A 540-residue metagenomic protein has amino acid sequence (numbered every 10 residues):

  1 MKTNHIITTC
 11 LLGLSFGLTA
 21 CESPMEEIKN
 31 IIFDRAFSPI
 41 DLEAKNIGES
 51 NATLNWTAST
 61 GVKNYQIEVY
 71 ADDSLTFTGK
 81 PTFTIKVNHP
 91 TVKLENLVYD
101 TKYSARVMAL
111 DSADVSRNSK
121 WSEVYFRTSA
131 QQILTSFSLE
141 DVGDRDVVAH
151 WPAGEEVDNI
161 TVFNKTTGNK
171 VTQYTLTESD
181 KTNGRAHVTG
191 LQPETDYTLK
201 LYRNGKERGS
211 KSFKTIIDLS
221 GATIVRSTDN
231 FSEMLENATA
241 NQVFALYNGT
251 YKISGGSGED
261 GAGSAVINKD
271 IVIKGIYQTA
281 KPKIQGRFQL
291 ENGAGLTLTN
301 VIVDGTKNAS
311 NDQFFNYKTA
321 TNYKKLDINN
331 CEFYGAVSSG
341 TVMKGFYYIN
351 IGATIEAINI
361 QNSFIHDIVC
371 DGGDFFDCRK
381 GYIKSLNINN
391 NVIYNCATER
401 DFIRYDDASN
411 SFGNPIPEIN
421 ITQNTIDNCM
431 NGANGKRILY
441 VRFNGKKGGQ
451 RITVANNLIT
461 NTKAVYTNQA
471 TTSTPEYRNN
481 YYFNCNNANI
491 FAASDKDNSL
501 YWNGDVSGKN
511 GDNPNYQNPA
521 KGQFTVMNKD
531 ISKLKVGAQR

Functional and structural regions predicted by a protein language model:
E22-G61, Y99, D114-E155, P193 (+1 more regions): Pro/Thr/Ser/Gly-rich low-complexity, intrinsically disordered linker/stalk tracts
Q66-D100, S112-A113, T161-Q192: Recognizes extended acidic, P/S/T-rich segments that occur within or adjacent to Ig-like beta-sandwich modules
L94-S116, V188-G209: Beta-strand-rich modules
I217-G258, N528-A538: Acidic Gly/Asp/Thr-rich repetitive segments characteristic of extracellular carbohydrate-active and adhesion proteins
A240, S254-V301, N510, Y516: Beta-solenoid repeat scaffold
E259-A262, K283-Q289, K307-A320, S339-G352 (+4 more regions): Extracellular beta-strand/beta-solenoid scaffold signature
A294-G305, Y323-V337, I355-V369, I383-T398 (+4 more regions): Right-handed parallel beta-helix
Q469-R540: Acidic, glycine- and Ser/Thr-rich low-complexity intrinsically disordered tracts in extracellular/secreted proteins
